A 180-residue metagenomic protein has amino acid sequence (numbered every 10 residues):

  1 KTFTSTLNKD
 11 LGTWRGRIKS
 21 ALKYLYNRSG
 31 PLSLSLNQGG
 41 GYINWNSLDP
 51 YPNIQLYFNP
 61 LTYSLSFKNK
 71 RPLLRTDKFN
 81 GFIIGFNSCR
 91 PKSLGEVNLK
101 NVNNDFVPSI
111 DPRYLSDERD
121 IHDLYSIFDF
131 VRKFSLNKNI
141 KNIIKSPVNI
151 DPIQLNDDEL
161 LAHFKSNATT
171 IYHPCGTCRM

Functional and structural regions predicted by a protein language model:
T4: Active-site-adjacent segment of 2-oxoglutarate/Fe(II) JmjC oxygenases
L7, L11-R15, S20-M180: FAD-dependent oxidoreductase catalytic-site/capping-region signature
